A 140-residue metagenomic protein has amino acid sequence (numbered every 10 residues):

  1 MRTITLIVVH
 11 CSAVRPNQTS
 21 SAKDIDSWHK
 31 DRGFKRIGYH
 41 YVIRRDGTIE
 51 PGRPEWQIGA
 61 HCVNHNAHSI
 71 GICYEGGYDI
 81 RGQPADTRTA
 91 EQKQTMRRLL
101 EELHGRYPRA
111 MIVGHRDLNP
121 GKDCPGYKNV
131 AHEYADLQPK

Functional and structural regions predicted by a protein language model:
M1-Q57: Short, conserved "active-site rim" segments that organize catalytic pockets and cofactor/ligand binding
M1-S12, R45-I49, H65-H68, G77-K140: Basic/polar, cationic surfaces and motifs that engage anionic cell-wall and phosphate/carboxylate ligands
W56-V63, E101: Short amphipathic alpha-helices and their capping/turn segments at secondary-structure boundaries
I72: Ligand-binding face of N-terminal immunoglobulin V-set domains in extracellular IgSF glycoproteins
